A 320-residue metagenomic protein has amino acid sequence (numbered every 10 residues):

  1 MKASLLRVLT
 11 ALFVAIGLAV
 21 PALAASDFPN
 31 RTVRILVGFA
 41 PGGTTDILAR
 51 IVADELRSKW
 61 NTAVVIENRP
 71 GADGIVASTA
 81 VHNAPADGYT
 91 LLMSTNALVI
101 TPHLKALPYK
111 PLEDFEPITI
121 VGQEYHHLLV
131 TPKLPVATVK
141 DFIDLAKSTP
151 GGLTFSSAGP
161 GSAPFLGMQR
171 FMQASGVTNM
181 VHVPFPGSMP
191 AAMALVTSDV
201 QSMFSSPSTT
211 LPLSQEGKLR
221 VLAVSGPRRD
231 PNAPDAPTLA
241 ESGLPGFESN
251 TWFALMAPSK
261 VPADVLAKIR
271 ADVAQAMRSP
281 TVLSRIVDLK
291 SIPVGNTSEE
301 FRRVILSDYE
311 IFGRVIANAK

Functional and structural regions predicted by a protein language model:
M1-L5: N-terminal secretory signal peptides that target proteins for export/translocation
L9-P21: Bacterial N-terminal signal peptides
A24-D114, G152, G176-S202, L213 (+2 more regions): N-terminal (or domain-start) structured segment
N30-T32, A263-K320: An extracytoplasmic/periplasmic, membrane-proximal ligand-sensing/linker region
N83-Y89, P102-P190, L239, W252-R285: Hinge/capping helix and adjacent helix->loop/strand transition within the periplasmic-binding protein
A97-A106, M172-A174, T197, S202-A236: A ligand-binding cleft/hinge motif common to bilobed small-molecule-binding domains
Q123, T210-R278, S307-E310: C-terminal lobe and pocket-closing loops of periplasmic/extracytoplasmic Venus-flytrap solute-binding proteins
